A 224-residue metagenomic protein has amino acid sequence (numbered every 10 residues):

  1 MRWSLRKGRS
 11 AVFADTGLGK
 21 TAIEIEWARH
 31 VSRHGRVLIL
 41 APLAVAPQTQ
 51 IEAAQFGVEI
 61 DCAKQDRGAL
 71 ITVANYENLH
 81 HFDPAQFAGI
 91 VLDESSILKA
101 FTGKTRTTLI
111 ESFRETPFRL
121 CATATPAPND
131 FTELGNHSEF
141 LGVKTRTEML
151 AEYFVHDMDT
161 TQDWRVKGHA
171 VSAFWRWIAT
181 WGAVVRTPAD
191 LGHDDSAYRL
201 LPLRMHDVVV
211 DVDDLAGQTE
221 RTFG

Functional and structural regions predicted by a protein language model:
K7-W27: Walker A/P-loop
A11-D15, L38, L120: Short hydrophobic/aromatic beta-strand immediately N-terminal to the Walker A/P-loop
T21-F56, P128-L134: Conserved Walker A/P-loop ATP-binding site and its immediately adjacent core in helicase/helicase-like ATPase domains
H34-R36, G89, I97, R106-D190: Conserved P-loop NTPase motor "coupling/switch" region that bridges the ATPase
A44-D66, L141-T145: Conserved helix-turn-beta segment of the N-terminal RecA-like "Helicase ATP-binding" lobe in SF1/SF2 helicases
Q65-G89, A100, K104: Conserved helix/coil segment N-terminal to the catalytic DExD/H
A189-G224: Conserved helicase/translocase motor-coupling segment
